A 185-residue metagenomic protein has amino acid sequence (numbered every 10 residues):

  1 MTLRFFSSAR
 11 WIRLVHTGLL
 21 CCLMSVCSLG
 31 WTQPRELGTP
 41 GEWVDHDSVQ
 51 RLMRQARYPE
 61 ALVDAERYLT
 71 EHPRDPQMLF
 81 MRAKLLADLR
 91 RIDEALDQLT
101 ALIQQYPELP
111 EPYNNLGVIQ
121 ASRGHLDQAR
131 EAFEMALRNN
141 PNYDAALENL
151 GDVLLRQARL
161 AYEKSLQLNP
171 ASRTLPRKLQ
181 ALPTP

Functional and structural regions predicted by a protein language model:
R35-W43, D152-P185: Terminal, low-structured helical/coil segments at or just beyond the last alpha-helical repeat
E42, P76-Q77, P110-E111, D144-A145 (+1 more regions): Helix-start (N-cap) detector for alpha-helical repeat units in TPR-like alpha-solenoids, especially tetratricopeptide
